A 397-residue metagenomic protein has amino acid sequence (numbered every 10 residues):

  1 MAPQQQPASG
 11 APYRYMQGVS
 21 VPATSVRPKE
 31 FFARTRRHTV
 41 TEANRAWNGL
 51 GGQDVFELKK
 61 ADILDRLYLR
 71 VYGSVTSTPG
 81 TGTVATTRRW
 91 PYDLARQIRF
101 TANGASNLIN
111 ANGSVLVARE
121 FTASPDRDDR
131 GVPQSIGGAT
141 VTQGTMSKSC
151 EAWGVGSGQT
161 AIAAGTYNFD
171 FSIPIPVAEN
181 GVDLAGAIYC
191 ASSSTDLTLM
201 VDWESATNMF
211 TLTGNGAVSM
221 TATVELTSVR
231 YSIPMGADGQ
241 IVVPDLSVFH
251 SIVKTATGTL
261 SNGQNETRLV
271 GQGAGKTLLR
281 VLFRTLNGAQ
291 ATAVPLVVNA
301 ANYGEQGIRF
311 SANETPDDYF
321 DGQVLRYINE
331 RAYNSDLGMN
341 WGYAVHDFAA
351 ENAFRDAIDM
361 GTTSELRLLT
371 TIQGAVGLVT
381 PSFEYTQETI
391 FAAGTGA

Functional and structural regions predicted by a protein language model:
M1-A397: Short, low-complexity Pro/Thr/Gly
